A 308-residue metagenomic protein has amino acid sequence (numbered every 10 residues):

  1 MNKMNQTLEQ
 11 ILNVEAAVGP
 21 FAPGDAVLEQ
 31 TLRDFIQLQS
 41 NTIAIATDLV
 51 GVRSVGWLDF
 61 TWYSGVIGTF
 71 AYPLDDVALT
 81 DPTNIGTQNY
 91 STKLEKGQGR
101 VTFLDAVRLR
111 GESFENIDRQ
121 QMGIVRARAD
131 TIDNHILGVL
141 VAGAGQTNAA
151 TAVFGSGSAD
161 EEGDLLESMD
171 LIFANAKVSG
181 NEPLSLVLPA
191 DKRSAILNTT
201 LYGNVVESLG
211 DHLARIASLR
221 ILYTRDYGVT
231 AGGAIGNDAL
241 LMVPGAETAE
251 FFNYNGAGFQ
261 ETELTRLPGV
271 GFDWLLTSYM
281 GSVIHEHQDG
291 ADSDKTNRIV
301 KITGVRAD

Functional and structural regions predicted by a protein language model:
M1-Q39: N-terminal alpha-helical "arm" segments
N2-L12, T199-D308: Sequence/fold signature of self-assembling virion shell proteins
V14-V18, D34, L38, A142 (+4 more regions): Surface-exposed polar/charged interaction patches
P23-G97: Assembly/oligomerization interface modules of large self-assembling protein complexes
F70-Y72, E112, A195-N198: Short helix/loop capping segments that flank catalytic or ligand/cofactor-binding pockets
F103-K177, K301-D308: Alpha-helical scaffold segments that mediate packing/assembly in large oligomeric complexes
A144-I216: Extended, solvent-exposed, turn-rich assembly/linker loops in the middle of proteins
